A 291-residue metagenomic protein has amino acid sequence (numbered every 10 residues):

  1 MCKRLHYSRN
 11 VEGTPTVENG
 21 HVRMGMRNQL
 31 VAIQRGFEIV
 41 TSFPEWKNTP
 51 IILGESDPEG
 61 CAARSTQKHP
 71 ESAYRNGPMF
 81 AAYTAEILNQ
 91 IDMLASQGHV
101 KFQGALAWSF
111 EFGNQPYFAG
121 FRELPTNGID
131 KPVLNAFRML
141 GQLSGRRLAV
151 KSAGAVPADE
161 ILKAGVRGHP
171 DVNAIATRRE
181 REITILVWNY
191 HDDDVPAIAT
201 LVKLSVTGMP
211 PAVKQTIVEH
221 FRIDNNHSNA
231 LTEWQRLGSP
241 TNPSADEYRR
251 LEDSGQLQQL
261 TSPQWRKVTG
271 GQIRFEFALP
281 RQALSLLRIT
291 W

Functional and structural regions predicted by a protein language model:
M1-Q103, F112, P116, V156-K163: Noncatalytic carbohydrate-binding groove/subsite architecture in carbohydrate-active enzymes
E55, I91, A105, F137 (+3 more regions): Conserved, mostly hydrophobic/aromatic
E55, S109, S152, V187-N189 (+2 more regions): Active-site proximal loops enriched in glycine and acidic residues that flank catalytic Cys/His/Asp and coordinate
S65-A81, E86-S109, P210-D253, L260: Substrate-binding clefts and catalytic carboxylate motifs of secreted carbohydrate-active enzymes
G98-G104, W108, G113-N114, G120-E182 (+1 more regions): Glycan-recognition and catalytic regions of carbohydrate-active enzymes
D159, I185-V187, I273-F277: Generic recognition of long tandem-repeat/solenoid scaffolds
L162-K214, H220-G238, R281-S285: Carbohydrate-binding surface patches
N242-W291: C-terminal beta-strand-rich structural cap/linker in extracellular carbohydrate-active enzymes
